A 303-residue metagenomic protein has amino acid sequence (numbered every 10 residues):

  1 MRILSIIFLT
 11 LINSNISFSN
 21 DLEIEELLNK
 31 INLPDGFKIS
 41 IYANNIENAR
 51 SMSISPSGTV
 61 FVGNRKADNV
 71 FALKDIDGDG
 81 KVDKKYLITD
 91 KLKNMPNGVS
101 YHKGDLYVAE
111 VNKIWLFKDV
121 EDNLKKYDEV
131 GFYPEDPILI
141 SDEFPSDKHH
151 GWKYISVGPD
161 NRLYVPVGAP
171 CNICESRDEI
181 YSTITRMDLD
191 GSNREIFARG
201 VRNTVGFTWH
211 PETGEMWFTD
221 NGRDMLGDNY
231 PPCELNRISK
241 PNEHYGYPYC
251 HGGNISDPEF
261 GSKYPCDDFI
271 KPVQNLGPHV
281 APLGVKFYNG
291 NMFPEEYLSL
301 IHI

Functional and structural regions predicted by a protein language model:
N20-P34, W152, A169-N172, M187-S192 (+2 more regions): Beta-propeller domain segments
Y42-I46, L87-L92, I140-D147, I196-G200 (+1 more regions): Surface loop/turn motifs at the tips and blade-to-blade linkers of beta-strand repeat domains
N48, M95, H102, G151 (+4 more regions): Beta-rich catalytic cores
S55-S57, Y101-K103, V157-D160, H210-T213 (+1 more regions): Residue-level detector of Asp-centered blade-edge/turn motifs that repeat once per structural unit in beta-propeller
T59-V62, D105-V108, R162-P166, E215-T219 (+1 more regions): Conserved beta-propeller blade signature
R65, V111-K113, D119, G168-P170 (+1 more regions): Short loop/turn segments immediately following the C-termini of beta-strands
N69-A72, K113-W115, T183-T185, E234: A short loop-to-beta-strand structural motif that recurs across blades of beta-propeller domains
N112-G158: Asp-box/WD-like beta-propeller blade repeats and closely related beta-sheet repeat scaffolds
